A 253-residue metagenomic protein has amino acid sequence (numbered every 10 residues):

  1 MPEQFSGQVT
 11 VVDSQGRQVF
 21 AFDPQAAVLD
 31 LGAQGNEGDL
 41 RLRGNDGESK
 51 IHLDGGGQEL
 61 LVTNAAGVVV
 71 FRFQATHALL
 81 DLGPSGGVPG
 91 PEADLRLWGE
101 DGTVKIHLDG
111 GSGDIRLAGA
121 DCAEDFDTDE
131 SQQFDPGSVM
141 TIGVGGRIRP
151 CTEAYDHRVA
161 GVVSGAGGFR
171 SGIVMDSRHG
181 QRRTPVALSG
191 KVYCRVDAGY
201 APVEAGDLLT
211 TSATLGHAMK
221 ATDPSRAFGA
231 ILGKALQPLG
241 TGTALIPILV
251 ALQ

Functional and structural regions predicted by a protein language model:
M1-L117, E124: Parallel beta-helix/beta-solenoid repeats that form elongated, surface-exposed shafts/blades used for receptor binding
R96-Q253: Extracellular receptor-binding modules and their adjoining Ser/Thr/Gly/Asp/Asn-rich linkers
